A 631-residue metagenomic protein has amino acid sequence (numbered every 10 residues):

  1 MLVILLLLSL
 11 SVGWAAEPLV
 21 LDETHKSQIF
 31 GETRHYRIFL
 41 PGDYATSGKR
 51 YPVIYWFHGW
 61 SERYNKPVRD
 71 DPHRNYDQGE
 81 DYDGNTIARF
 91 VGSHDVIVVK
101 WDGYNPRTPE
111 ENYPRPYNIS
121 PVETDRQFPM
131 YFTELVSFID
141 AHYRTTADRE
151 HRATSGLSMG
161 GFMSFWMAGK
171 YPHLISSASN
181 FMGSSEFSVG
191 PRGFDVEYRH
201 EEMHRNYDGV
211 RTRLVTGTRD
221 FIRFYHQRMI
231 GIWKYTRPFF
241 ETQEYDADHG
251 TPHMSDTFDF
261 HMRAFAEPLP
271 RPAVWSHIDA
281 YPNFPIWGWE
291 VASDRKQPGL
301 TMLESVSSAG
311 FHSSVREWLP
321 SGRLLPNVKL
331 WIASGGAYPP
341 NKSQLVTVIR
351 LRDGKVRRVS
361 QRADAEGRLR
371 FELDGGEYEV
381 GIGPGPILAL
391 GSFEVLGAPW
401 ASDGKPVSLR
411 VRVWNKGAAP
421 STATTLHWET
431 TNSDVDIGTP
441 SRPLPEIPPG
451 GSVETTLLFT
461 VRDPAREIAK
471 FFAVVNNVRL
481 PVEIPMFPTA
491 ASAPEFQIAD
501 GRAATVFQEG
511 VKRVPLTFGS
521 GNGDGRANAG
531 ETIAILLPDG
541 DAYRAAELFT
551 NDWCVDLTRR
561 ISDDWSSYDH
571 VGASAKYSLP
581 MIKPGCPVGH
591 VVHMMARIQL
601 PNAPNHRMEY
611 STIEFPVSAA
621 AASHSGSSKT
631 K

Functional and structural regions predicted by a protein language model:
A16-P326: Non-catalytic cap/lid and distal C-terminal segments of serine-dependent acyl enzymes
S321-P340, L426: Surface-exposed beta-strand/loop patches in extracellular or lumenal glycoproteins
D364-A389: C-terminal beta-strand-rich structural cap/linker in extracellular carbohydrate-active enzymes
L388-F393, G404, T460-E495, P580-A621: Terminal connector regions
P399-S402, T505, L516-T532, D563-A575: Acidic, glycine-anchored loop motifs typical of Ca2+
G404-R410, V453-T455, I468, A529-L536 (+2 more regions): Short, solvent-exposed loop/turn segments enriched in Ser/Thr/Gly
W414-V435, T439, P538-D556, M595-I598: Short acidic, flexible loop segments centered on an aromatic residue
D436-P464, W553-C586: Intrinsically disordered, low-complexity Pro/Gly/Ser/Thr-rich segments with frequent PxxP/GP/PP motifs and embedded
